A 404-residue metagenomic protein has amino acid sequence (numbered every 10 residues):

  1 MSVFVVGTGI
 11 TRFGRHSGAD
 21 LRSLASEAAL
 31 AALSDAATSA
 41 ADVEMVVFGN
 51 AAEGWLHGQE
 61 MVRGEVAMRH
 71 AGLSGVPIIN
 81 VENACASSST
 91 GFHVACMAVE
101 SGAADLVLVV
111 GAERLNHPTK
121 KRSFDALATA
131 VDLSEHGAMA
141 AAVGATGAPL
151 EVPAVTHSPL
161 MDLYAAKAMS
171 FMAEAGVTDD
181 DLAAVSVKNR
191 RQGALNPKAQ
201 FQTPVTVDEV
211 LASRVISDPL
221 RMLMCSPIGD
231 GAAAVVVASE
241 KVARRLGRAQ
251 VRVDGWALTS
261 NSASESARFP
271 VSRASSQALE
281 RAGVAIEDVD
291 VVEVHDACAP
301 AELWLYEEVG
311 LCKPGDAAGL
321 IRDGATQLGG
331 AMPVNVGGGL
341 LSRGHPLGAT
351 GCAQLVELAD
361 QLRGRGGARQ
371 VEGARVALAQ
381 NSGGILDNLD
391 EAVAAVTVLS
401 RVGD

Functional and structural regions predicted by a protein language model:
M1-A86, V94, L163, K167-T178 (+6 more regions): Conserved active-site "lid/cap" helical segment
M1-R22, A31, A142-A154, A184 (+7 more regions): Condensing-enzyme catalytic core mediating Claisen C-C bond formation in acyl metabolism
F4, H16, E53-V107, R114-K120 (+5 more regions): Conserved catalytic cysteine-centered active-site region of acyl-thioester-dependent Claisen-condensing enzymes
A40-N50, P77-N83, D105-G111, D181-K188 (+5 more regions): Beta-strand segments within the central parallel beta-sheet cores of soluble alpha/beta enzyme folds
G54-V62, A263-R268, D296-G319, G330 (+2 more regions): Short glycine/threonine-rich loop-to-helix capping motif typified by GTGT followed within a few residues by an Asp-Pro
E82-E113, M161-L195, V235-K241, R343-G366: Active-site-proximal alpha-helical scaffold in enzymes
N189-R190, A194-Q202, D208: ATPase catalytic-site recognition across NTP-hydrolyzing enzymes
R268, S276-P300, E308, L340-P346: Extended C-terminal subregions enriched in glycine
